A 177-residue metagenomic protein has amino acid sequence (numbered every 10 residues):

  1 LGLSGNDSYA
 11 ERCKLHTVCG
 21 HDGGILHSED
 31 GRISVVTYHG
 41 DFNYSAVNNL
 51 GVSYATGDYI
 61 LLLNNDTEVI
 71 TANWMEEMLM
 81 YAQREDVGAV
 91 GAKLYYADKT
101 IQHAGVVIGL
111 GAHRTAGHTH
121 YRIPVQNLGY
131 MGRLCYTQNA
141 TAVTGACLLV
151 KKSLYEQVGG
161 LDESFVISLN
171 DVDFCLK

Functional and structural regions predicted by a protein language model:
L1-D41: Acidic donor-binding segment of Leloir-type glycosyltransferases
R12, L63-D66, D162: Active-site acidic Asp-centered loop
G24, N49-L50, E76, L176: Active-site phosphate/pyrophosphate- and oxyanion-stabilizing loops and adjacent acidic/basic residues in soluble
Y38-A55, N73: Glycine-rich, basic loop-to-helix element that forms the pyrophosphate-binding segment of sugar-nucleotide handling
I60: Short aromatic/hydrophobic "clamp" motif used to bind/position activated sugar donors
T67-A112: Conserved donor NDP-sugar-binding/catalytic core segment of glycosyltransferases
W74-M78, G132-G159, E163-K177: A short, conserved alpha-helix in the catalytic core of glycosyltransferases
A92, G109-T141: Short, flexible, basic/aromatic active-site loop/helix in glycosyltransferases
